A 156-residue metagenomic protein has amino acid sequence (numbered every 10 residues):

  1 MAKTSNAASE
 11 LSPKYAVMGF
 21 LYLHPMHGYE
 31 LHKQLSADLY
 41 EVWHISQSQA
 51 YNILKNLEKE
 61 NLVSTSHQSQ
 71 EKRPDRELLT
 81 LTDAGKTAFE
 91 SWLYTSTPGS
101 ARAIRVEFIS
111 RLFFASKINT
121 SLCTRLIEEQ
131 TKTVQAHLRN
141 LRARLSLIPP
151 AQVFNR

Functional and structural regions predicted by a protein language model:
A2-R102: Basic helix-turn-helix/winged-helix DNA-binding cores and closely related short helical interaction motifs
S12, R111-F114, P149: A short small-residue
S36, Y40, F113-T120, S146: A broad detector of the eukaryotic-type serine/threonine protein kinase catalytic domain
S46, C123, Q152-R156: Residue-level recognition of alpha-helical structural elements
Y51-I53, F108-S110, R144-L147: Juxtamembrane/interface motifs at transmembrane-helix termini
S91-A136: Amphipathic alpha-helical dimerization/coiled-coil segments that flank or bridge DNA-binding/regulatory modules
R142-R156: Acidic interhelical loop/turn segments
